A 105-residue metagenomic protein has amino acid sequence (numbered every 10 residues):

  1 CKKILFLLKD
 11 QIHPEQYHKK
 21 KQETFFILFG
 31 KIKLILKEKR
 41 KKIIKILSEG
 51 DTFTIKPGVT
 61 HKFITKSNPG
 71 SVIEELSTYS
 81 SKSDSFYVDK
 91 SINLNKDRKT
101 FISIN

Functional and structural regions predicted by a protein language model:
C1-E15, K21, L76: A short glycine-rich, His/Asp/Glu-containing loop-to-beta-strand
L8-I12, G50-T52, K56-G58, N68: Tight coil/turn sites that cap or link beta-strands
K19-E38: Glycine- and acidic-residue-biased ligand/ion/polar-headgroup-sensing regions
K31-K33, T52, T60, G70-V72: Structural motif
E38-H61: Short acidic-glycine-tyrosine-enriched beta hairpin
I64-N105: Double-stranded beta-helix
